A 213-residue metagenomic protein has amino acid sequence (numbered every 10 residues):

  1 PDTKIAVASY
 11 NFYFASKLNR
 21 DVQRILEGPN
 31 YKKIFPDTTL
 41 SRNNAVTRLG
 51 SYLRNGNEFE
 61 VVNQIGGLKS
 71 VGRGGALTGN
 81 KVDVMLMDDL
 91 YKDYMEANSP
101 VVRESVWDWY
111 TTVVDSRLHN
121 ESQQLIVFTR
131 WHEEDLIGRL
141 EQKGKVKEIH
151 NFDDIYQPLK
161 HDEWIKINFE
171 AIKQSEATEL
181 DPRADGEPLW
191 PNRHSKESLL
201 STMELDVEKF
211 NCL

Functional and structural regions predicted by a protein language model:
P1: Walker A/P-loop NTP-binding motif
A6-S9, K69-S70, L86, L125-F128 (+1 more regions): A structural signal for short, well-ordered beta-strand segments and their strand-loop junctions that often border
A6-S9, S16-Q23, T111, D115 (+2 more regions): Short, well-ordered alpha-helical packing segments
A8-L77: Conserved nucleotide-state-sensing and coupling region of NTP-binding domains
Y10-Y13, R73, L90, T129-H132 (+1 more regions): An acidic- and aromatic-residue-enriched active-site/binding cleft used to recognize and process polar
L26-N30, Y94, L118: Short, well-ordered alpha-helical segments in soluble proteins
G50-V113: Conserved RecA-like ASCE ATPase "motif II neighborhood" in helicase/translocase motors
M95-L213: Non-catalytic, compositionally simple segments
